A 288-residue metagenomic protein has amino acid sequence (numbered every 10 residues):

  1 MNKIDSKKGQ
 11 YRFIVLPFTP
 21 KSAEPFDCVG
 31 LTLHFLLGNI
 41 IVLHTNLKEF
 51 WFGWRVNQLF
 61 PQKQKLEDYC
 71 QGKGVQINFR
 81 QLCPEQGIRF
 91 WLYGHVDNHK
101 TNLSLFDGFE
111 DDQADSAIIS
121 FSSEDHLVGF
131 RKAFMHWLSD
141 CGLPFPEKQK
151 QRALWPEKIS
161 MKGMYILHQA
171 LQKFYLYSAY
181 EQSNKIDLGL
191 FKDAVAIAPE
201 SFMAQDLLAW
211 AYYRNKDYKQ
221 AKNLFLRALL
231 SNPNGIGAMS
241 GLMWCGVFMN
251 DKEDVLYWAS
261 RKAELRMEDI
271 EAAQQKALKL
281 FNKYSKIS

Functional and structural regions predicted by a protein language model:
M1-Y11, F109-E200: C-terminal/domain-edge helix-coil "capping" segments
I4-F79, Q86, F90-K100, G108-F109 (+2 more regions): Short beta-strand->alpha-helix linker/helix-N-cap micro-motif that forms a surface specificity/interaction loop
D193-A196, R227-L230, A263-E264: Conserved structural position within tetratricopeptide repeats
P199, P233, M267-E268: Short coil turns that delineate tetratricopeptide repeat
L207, G241, Q275-K276: Canonical tetratricopeptide repeat
